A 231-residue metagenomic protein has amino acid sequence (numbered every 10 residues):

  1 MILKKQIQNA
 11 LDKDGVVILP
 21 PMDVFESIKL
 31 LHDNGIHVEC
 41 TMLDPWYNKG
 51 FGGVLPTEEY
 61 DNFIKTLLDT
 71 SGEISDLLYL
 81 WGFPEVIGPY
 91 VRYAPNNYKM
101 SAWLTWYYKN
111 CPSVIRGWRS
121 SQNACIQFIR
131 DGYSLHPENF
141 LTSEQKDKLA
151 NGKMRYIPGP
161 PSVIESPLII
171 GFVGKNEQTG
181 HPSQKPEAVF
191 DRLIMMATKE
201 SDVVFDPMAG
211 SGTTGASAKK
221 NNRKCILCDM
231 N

Functional and structural regions predicted by a protein language model:
K4-C228: Core catalytic lobe of class I
N231: Conserved SAM/SAH-binding beta-strand->alpha-helix loop
